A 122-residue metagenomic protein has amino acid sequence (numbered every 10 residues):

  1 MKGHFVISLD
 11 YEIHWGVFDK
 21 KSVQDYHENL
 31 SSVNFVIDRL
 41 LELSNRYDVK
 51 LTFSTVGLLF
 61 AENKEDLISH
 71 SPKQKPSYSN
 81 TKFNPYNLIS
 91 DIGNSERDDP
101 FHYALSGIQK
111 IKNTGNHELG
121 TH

Functional and structural regions predicted by a protein language model:
M1-H122: Catalytic alpha-helical scaffold of carbohydrate-active enzymes acting on polysaccharides/glycoconjugates
